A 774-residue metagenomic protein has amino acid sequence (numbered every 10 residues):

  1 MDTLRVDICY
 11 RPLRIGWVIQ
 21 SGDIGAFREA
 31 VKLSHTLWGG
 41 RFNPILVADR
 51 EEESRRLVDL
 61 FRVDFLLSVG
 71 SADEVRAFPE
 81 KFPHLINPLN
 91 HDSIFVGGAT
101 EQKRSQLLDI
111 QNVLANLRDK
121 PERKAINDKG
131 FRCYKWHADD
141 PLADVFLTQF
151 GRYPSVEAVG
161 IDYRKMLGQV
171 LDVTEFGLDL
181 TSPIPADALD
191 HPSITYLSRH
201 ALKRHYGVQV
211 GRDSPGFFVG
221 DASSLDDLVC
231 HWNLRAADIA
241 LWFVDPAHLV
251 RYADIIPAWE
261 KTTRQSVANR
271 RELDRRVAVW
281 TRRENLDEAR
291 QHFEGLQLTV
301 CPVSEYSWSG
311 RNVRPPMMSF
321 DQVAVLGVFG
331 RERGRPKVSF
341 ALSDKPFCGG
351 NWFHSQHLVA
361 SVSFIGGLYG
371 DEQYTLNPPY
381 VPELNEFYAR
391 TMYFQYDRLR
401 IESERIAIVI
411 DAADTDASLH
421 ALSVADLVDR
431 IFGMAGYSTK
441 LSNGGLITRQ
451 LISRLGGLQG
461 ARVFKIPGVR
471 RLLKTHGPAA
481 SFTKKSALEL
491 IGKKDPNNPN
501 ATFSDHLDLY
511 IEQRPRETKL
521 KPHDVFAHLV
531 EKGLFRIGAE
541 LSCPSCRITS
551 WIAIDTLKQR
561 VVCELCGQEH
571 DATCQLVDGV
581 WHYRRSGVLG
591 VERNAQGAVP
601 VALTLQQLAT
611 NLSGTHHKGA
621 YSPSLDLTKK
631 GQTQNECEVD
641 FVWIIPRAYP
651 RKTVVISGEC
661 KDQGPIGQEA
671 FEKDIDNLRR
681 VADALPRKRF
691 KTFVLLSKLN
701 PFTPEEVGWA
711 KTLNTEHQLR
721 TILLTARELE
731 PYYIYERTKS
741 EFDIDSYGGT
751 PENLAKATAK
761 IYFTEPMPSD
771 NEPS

Functional and structural regions predicted by a protein language model:
M1-V219, S223-S224, R235-S774: Intrinsically disordered, low-complexity Ser/Thr/Pro/Gly-rich regulatory segments
C230: Short active-site loop/helix that positions an aromatic residue
